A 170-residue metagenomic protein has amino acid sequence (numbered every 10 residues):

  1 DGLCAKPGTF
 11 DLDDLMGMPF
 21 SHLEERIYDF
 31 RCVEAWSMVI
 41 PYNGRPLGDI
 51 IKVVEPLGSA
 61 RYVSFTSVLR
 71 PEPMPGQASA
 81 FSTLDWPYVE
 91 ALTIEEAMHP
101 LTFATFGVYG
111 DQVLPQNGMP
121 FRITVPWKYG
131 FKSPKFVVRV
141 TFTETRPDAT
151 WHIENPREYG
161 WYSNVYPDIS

Functional and structural regions predicted by a protein language model:
D1-S170: Structured, non-membrane catalytic/scaffold regions adjacent to prosthetic-group chemistry
